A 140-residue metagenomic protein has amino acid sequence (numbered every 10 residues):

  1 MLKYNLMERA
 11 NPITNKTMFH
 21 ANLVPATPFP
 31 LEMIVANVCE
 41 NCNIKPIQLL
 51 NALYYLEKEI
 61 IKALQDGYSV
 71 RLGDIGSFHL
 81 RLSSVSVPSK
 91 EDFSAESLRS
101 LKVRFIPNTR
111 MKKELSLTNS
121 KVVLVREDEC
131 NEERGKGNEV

Functional and structural regions predicted by a protein language model:
M1-N51, Y55-V140: Strongly charged
